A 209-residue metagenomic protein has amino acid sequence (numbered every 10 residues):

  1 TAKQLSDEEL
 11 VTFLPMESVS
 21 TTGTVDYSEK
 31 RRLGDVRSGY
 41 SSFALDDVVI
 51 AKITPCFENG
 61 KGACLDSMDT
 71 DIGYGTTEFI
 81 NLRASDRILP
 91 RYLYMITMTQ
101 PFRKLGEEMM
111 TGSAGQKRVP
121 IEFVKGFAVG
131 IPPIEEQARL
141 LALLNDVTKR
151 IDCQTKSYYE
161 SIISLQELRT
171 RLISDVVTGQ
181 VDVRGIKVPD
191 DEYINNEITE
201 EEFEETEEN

Functional and structural regions predicted by a protein language model:
T1-K3, T12-V48, C64-L65, E192 (+2 more regions): Sequence-specific dsDNA recognition surfaces
K3-V11, E108-M110: Short coil/turn segments at secondary-structure boundaries
V36-R37, M68, S113, K156-Y159: Short, solvent-exposed loop/turn positions at domain surfaces that link secondary-structure elements or cap domain
G39-S41, L45-M98, P120-I121: A short beta-sheet element
I72-I80, T111-R139: A short glycine-rich beta-alpha junction/loop motif
Y92-M95, L105, G126, E136-L140: Short, solvent-exposed alpha-helical surface patches in well-structured domains
I131-N209: Amphipathic alpha-helical coiled-coil/heptad-repeat segments
